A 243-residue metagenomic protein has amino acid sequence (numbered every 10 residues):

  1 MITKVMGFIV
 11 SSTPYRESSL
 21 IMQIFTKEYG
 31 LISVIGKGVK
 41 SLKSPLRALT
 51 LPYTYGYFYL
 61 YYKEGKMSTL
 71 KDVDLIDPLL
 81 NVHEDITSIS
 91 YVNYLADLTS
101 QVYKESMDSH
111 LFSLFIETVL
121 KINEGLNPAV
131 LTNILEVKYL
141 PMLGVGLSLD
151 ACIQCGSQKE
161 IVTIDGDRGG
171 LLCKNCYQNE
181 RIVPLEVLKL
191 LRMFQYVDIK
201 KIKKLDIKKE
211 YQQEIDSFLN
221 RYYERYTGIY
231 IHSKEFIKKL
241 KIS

Functional and structural regions predicted by a protein language model:
M1-S243: Non-catalytic alpha-helical scaffolds and adjoining flexible linkers that form interface surfaces for assembly
